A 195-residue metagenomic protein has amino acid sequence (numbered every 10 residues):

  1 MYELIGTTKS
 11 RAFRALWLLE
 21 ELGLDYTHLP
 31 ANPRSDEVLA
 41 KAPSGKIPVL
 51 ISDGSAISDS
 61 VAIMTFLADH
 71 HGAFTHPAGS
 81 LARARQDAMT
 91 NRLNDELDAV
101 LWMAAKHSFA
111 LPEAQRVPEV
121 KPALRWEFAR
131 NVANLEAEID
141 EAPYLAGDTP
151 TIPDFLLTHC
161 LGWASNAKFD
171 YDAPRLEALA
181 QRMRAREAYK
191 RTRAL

Functional and structural regions predicted by a protein language model:
M1-E119: GST-like domain detector, emphasizing the conserved glutathione-binding G-site in the N-terminal thioredoxin-like
L19, L50, Q86, L135 (+2 more regions): Residue-level signal for nonpolar/aromatic packing positions in well-ordered secondary structure
H28, H76, D148, A173 (+1 more regions): A generic structural-conservation signal
A68-D69, D140, R184-A185: Residues at helix-coil transition
L93-R182: GST-like fold's C-terminal all-alpha helical module
R175-L195: Long hydrophobic alpha-helical segments typical of transmembrane helices together with their membrane-interfacial
